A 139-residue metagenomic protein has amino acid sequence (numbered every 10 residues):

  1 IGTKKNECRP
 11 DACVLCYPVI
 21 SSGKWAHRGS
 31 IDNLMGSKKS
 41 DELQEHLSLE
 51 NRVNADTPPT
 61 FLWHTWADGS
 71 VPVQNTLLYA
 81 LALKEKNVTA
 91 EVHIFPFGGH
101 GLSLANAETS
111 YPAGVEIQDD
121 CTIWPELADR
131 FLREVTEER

Functional and structural regions predicted by a protein language model:
I1-S30, L34, S40-E45, L49: Primarily recognizes the serine-hydrolase "nucleophile elbow" in alpha/beta-hydrolase and SGNH/GDSL folds
R9-A12, T57-T60, K86-E91: Loop/turn elements at helix/coil->beta-strand transitions in domains of secreted/extracellular proteins
V14-Y17, W63, F95-P96: Alpha/beta-hydrolase-fold catalytic nucleophile elbow
L49-T57: Conserved serine/cysteine hydrolase catalytic core
D56, F61-H64, D68: Short beta-strand/loop motif that positions the catalytic acidic residue of the alpha/beta-hydrolase fold
W66-G69, F97-G99: Acidic beta-to-alpha connecting loop that harbors the catalytic carboxylate
G69-L78: Conserved alpha/beta-hydrolase "acid-adjacent" motif
L77-R139: C-terminal catalytic histidine-bearing segment of alpha/beta-hydrolase fold enzymes
